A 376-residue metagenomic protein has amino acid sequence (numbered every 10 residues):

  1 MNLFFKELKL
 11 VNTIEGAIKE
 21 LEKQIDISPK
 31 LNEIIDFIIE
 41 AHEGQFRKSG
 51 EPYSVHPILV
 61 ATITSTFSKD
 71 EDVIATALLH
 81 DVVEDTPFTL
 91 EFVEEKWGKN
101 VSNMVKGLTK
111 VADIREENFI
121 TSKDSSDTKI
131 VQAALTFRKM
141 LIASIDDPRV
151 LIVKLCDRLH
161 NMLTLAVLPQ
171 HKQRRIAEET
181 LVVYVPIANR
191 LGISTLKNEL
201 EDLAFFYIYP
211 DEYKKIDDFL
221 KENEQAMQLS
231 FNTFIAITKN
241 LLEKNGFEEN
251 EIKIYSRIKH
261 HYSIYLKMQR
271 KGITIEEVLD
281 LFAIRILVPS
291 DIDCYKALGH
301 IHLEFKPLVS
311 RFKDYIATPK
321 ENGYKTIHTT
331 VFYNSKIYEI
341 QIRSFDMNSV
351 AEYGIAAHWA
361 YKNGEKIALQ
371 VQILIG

Functional and structural regions predicted by a protein language model:
M1-Y338, R343-G376: Active-site helical microenvironments for divalent-metal-assisted chemistry
